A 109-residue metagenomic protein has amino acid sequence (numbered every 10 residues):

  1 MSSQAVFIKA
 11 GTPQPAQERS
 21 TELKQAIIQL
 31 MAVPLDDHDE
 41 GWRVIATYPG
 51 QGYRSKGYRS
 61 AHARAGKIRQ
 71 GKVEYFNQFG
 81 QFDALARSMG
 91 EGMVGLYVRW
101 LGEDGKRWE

Functional and structural regions predicted by a protein language model:
M1-G52: An N-terminal amphipathic alpha-helical segment
Q4-V6, F76, R107-W108: Acidic Ser/Thr/Pro-rich low-complexity disordered segments that often serve as glycosylated linkers/stalks around
T21, I45, G66, G71-E74 (+3 more regions): Small/flexible residues
R43-Q81: Short, hydrophobic/π-rich interface segment
F79-E109: C-terminal edge-of-domain segments
